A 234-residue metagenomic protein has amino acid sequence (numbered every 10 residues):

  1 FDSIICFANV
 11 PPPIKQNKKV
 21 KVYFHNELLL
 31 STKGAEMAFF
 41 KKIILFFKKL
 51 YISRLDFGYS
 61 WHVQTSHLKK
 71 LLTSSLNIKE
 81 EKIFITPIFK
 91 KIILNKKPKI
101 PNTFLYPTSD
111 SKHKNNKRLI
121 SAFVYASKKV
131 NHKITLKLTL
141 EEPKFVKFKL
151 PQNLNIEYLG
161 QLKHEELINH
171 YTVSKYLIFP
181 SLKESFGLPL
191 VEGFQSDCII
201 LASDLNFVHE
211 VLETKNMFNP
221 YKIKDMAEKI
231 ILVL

Functional and structural regions predicted by a protein language model:
F40-W61: Membrane-proximal helix-turn-helix segments that form the acceptor-binding/catalytic region of lipid-linked
D56-L94: Donor nucleotide-sugar binding/catalytic pocket of nucleotide-sugar-dependent glycosyltransferases
K96-K114, I120-F123: Conserved donor-binding/catalytic core segment of Leloir-type glycosyltransferases
V146-I168: Nucleotide-activated donor-binding/catalytic signature segment of Leloir-type glycosyltransferases, i.e., the conserved
N169-S174: Short alpha-helical donor nucleotide-sugar binding micro-motif in glycosyltransferases
L182: Aromatic "clamp/platform" in nucleotide-sugar-dependent glycosyltransferases that forms part of the donor/acceptor
Q195-A202: Short hydrophobic beta-strand element within catalytic cores of glycosyltransferases and related nucleotide-activated
N216-K224, E228-L234: Conserved acidic donor-binding segment of nucleotide-sugar-dependent glycosyltransferases
